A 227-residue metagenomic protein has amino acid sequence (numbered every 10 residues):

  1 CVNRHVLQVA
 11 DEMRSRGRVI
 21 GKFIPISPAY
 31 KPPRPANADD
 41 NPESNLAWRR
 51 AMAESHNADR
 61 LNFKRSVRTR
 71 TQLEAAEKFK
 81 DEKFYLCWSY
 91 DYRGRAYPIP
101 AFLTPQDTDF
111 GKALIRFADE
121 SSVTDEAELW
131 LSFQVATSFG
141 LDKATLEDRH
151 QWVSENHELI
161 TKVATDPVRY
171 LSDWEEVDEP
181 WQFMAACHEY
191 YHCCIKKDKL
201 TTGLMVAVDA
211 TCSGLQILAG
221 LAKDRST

Functional and structural regions predicted by a protein language model:
C1-T227: Non-catalytic nucleic-acid-binding interfaces of large nucleic-acid enzymes and RNP effectors
